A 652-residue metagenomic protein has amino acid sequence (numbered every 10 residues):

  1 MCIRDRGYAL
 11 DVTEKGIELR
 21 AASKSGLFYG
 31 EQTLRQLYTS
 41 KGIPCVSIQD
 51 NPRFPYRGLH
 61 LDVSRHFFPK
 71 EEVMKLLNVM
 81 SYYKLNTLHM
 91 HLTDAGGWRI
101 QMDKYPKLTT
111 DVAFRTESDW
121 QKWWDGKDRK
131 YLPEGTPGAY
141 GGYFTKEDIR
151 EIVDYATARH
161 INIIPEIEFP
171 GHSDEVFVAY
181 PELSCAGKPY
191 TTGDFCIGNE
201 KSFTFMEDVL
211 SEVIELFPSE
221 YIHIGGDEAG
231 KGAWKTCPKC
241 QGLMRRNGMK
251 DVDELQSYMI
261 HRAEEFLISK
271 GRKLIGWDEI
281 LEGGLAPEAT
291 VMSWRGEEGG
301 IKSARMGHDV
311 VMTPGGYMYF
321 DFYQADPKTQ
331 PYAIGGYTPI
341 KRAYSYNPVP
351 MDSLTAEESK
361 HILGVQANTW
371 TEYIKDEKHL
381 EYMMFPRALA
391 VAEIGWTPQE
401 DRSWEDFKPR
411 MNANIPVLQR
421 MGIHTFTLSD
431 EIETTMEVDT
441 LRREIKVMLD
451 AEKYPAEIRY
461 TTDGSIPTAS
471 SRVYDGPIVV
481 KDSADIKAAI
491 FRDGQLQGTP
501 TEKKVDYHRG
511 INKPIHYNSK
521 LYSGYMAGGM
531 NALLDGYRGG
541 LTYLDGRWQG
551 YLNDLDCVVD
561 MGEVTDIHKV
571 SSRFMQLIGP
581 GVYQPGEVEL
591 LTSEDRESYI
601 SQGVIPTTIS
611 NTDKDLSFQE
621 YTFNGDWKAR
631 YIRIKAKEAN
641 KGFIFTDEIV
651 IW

Functional and structural regions predicted by a protein language model:
R4-F54, H379, G395-M421: Contiguous, structured surface segment used for ligand recognition
S23, I490-G494, E638-N640: Surface-exposed loop/turn motifs at beta-strand-loop junctions within extracellular Ig-like and Fibronectin type III
P55, L59-R272: Substrate-binding cleft of carbohydrate-active enzyme catalytic domains
F67-P69, A95-Q101, P170-V176, H223 (+8 more regions): Flexible loop/turn segments at secondary-structure boundaries
L274-E279, G284-A289, R295-I445: Flexible, acidic glycine-rich loops studded with aromatic residues
P398, R402-V559, S571, M575: Short, compositionally stereotyped local motifs that mark structural "simplifiers"
I466-S471, E597-I605: Surface-exposed loop/edge segments in extracytoplasmic proteins
G539-G603, D615-W652: Aromatic, loop-rich ligand-recognition surfaces of beta-strand-rich domains
